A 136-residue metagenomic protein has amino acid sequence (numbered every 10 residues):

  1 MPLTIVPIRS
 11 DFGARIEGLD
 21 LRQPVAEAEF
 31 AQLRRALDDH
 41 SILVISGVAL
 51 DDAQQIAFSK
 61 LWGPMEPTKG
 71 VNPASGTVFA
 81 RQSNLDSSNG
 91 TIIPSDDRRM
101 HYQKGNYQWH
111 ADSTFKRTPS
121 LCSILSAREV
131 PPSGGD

Functional and structural regions predicted by a protein language model:
P2-D136: Fe(II)/2-oxoglutarate oxygenase catalytic core
